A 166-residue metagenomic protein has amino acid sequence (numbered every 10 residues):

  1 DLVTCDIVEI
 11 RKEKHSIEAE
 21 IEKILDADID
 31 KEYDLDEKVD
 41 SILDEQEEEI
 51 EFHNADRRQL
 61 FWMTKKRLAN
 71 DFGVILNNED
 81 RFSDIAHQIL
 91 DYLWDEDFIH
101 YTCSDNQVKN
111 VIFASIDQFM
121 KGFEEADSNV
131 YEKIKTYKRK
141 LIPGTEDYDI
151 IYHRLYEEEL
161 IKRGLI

Functional and structural regions predicted by a protein language model:
D1, E20, I24, I42-Q46 (+3 more regions): A general alpha-helix detector
D1-R58, W62: N-terminal interaction modules that seed assembly of large macromolecular complexes
I7-R11, F98-T102, I142: Charged, low-complexity interaction regions
K23-K31, F52, D56-D117, F123 (+1 more regions): Conserved mixed alpha/beta catalytic, RNA-binding, or beta-rich assembly cores of soluble enzyme, regulatory
E37, S41, E45, W62 (+6 more regions): Short, residue-level hotspots on alpha-helical faces of the histone-fold and other alpha-helical interaction modules
E124-I166: Alpha-helical oligomerization segments
